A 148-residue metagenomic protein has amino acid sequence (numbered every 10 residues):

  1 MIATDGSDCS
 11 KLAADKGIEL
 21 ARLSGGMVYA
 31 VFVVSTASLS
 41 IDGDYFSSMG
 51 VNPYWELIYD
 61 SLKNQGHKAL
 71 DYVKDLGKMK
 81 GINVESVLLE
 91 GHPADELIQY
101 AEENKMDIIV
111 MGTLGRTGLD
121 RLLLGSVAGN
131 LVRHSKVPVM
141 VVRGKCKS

Functional and structural regions predicted by a protein language model:
M1, Q99-S148: Gly/Ser-rich helix-loop-strand patches that form or flank binding pockets for ribonucleotide-derived cofactors
M1-P53, K80: Small/aliphatic-rich secondary-structure junction motif
G26-M27, I82, M106, V137: Short glycine/serine/threonine/alanine-rich loop segments
Y29, E85, M140: Conserved beta-strand positions in the Rossmann-like core of class I SAM-dependent methyltransferases
A37-S38, A94-E96, G118: Generic structural signal for helix capping and beta-alpha/helix-loop junctions
G50-K68: A short acidic, glycine-rich active-site loop that binds or catalyzes chemistry on phosphate/adenosine moieties
Y72-I109, C146-S148: Structural beta-alpha unit
